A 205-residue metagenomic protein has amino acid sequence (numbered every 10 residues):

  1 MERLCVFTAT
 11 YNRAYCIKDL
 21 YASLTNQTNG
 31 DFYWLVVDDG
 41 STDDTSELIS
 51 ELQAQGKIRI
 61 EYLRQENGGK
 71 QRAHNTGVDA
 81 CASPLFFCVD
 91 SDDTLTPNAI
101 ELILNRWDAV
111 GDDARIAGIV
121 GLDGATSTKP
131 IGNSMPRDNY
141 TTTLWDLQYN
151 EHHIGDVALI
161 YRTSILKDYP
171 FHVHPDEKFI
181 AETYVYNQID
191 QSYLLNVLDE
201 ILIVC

Functional and structural regions predicted by a protein language model:
N12-N26: Short, well-formed alpha-helical segments that are part of the catalytic scaffolds of diverse glycosyltransferases
Y15-K18, D43-L52, N98: Acidic helix N-cap motif at the loop->helix transition within catalytic regions of sugar-transfer enzymes
S23, V37-E47, D90: A conserved acidic beta->alpha catalytic loop
D31-G40, E61-E66: Short beta-strand/loop segment that forms part of the nucleotide-sugar
Q65-C81: Glycine-rich, basic loop-to-helix element that forms the pyrophosphate-binding segment of sugar-nucleotide handling
F86: Short aromatic/hydrophobic "clamp" motif used to bind/position activated sugar donors
N98-G132: Conserved donor NDP-sugar-binding/catalytic core segment of glycosyltransferases
A125, I131-C205: Conserved nucleotide-sugar donor-binding catalytic segment
